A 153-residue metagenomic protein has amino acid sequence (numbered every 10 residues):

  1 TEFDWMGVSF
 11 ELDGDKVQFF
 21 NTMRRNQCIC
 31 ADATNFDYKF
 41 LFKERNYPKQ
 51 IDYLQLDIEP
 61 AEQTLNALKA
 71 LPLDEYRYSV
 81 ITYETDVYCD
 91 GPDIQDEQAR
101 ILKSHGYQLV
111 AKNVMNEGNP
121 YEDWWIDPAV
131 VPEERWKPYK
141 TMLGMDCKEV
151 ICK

Functional and structural regions predicted by a protein language model:
T1-F40: SAM cofactor-binding core of SAM-dependent methyltransferases, primarily the Rossmann-like beta-alpha-beta module
D4-M6, K49-L56, P60-C152: Conserved acidic-Pro-Pro-aromatic motif
F10-L12, A31, F36, K43 (+4 more regions): Intrinsic disorder/low-complexity signal
Q18, F40-K43, R100, S104: Replace "anionic and nucleotidyl ligands
T22-R24, Y47, K103: Short, structurally constrained coil/turn elements that cap an alpha-helix or connect an alpha-helix to the following
M23, L41-E44, A67-L71: Residue-level signal for well-ordered alpha-helical positions
N26-I58, E62: Internal catalytic-core helix/loop-beta-alpha segment that presents or stabilizes conserved functional determinants
